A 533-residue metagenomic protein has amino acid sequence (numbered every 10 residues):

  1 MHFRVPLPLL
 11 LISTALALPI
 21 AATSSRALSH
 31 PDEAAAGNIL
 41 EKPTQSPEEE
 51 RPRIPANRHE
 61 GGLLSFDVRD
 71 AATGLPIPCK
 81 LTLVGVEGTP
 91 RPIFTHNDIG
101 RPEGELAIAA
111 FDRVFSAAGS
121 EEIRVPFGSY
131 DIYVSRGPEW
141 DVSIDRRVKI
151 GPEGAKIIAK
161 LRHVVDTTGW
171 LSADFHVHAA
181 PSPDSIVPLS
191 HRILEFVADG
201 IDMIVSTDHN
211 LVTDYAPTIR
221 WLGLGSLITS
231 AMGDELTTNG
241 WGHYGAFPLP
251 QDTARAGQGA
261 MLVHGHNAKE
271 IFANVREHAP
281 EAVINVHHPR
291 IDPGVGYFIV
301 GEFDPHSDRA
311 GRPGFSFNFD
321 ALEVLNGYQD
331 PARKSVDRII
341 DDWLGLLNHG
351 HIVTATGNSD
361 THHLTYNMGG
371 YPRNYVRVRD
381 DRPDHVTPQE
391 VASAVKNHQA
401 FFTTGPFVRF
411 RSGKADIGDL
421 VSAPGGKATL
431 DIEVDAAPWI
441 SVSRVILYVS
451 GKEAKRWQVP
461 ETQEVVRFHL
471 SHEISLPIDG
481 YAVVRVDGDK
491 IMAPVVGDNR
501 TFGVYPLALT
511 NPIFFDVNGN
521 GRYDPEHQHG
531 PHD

Functional and structural regions predicted by a protein language model:
M1-V5: N-terminal secretory signal peptides that target proteins for export/translocation
P6-A21: Bacterial N-terminal signal peptides
A15, S24-S25, Q45, G74: N-terminal compositionally biased, intrinsically disordered segments and leader/signal-like regions
A17-A36: Signal peptide processing junction and immediate N-terminal pro/mature segment of secreted/exported proteins
G37-A56: Solvent-exposed, flexible loop/coil segments flanking beta-strands in beta-rich domains
R51-L63, R69-T89, F94-G100, G104-R124 (+8 more regions): C-terminal functional module detector
G61, T168-L171: A short, charged/proline- and glycine-enriched loop that marks the coil->beta-strand transition at the N-terminal
W170-A355, L364-Y366: Catalytic cores of extracellular degradative/oxidative enzymes
